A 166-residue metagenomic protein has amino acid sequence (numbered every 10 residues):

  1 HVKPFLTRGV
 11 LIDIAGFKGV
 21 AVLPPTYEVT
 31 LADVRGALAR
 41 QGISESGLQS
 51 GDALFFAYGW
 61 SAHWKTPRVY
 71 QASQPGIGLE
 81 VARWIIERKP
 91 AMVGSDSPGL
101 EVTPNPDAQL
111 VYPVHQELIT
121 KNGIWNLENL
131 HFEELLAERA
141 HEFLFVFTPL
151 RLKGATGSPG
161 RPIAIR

Functional and structural regions predicted by a protein language model:
H1-R166: Active-/binding-site microenvironments in catalytic and ligand-binding cores
